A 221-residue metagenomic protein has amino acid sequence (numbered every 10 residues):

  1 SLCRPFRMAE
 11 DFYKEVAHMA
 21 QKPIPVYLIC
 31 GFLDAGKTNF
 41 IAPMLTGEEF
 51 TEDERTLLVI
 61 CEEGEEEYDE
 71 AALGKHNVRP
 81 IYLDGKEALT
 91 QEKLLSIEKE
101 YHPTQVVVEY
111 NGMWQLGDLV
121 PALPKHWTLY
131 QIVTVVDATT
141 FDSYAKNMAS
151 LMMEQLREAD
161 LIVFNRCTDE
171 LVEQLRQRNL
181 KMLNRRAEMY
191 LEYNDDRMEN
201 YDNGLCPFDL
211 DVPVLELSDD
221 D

Functional and structural regions predicted by a protein language model:
F12, A20-N39, N203-D221: P-loop NTP-binding site
A20-A35, N39-Q131, V135-S143: Nucleotide-state-sensitive switch-loop elements of NTP-binding domains
G74-N77, P124, S150-M153, P207-F208: Short, hinge-like loop/turn segments at secondary-structure boundaries
Q115-L183: Conserved C-terminal guanine-recognition region of P-loop GTPase G domains, centered on the G4
D169-D221: C-terminal accessory "lid"/substrate-recognition subdomains
